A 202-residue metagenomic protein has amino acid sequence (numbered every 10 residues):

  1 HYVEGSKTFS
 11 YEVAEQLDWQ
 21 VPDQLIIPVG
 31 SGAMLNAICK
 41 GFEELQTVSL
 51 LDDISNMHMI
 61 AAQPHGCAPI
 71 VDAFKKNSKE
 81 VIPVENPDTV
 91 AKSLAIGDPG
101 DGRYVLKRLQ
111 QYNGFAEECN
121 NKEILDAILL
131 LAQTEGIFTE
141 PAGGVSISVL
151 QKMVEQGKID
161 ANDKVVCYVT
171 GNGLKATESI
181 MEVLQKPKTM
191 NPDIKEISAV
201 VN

Functional and structural regions predicted by a protein language model:
H1, E44-F138, E182-N202: Active-site/ligand-binding loops adjacent to catalytic centers
H1-S49, L129: Active-site/ligand-binding-proximal alpha/beta "capping" segment
G5-T8, N36-G41, P69-K75, T177-M181: Short acidic, glycine/serine/threonine-rich loops at helix termini
E15, K40-E44, K107, S148-E155: Short glycine/serine- and small hydrophobic-enriched flexible loop segments
D23-P28, D52-A62, N162-Y168: Beta-strand segments within the central parallel beta-sheet cores of soluble alpha/beta enzyme folds
V29-G32, E135-G143: Short glycine/threonine-rich catalytic loop with a Thr-x-Gly-x-Asp
V145-N202: Phosphate-binding loop/pocket of nucleotide- and phosphate-handling active sites
